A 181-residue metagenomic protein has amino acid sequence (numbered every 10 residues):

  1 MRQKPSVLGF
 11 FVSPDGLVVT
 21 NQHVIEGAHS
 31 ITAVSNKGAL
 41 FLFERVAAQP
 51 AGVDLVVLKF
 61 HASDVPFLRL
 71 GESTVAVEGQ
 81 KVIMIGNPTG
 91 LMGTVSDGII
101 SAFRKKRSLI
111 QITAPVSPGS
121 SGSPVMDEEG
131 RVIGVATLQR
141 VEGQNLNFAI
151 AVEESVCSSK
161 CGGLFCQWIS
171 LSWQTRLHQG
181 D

Functional and structural regions predicted by a protein language model:
M1-K4, Q179-D181: Protease-domain processing segments flanking chymotrypsin-fold serine proteases, especially trypsin-like
M1-Q3, K106, A114-P118: Short loop/turn motifs at secondary-structure junctions and domain boundaries
K4-S6, S13-G93, R107-Q111, L164-S170: Conserved active-site neighborhood of the chymotrypsin/trypsin-like protease fold
F10, I100, P115-A136: Catalytic nucleophile loop of clan PA
A28, F43-R45, V65-F67, V132-D181: C-terminal cap/linker of serine protease catalytic domains
A51-D54, P118-G119, G143: Short acidic/glycine-enriched loop/turn segments that link adjacent beta-strands
G90-G98, G143-N145: Short, Lys/Arg- and Gly-enriched loop/turn segments at beta-strand edges
V95-K106, I150: Short, compositionally biased
